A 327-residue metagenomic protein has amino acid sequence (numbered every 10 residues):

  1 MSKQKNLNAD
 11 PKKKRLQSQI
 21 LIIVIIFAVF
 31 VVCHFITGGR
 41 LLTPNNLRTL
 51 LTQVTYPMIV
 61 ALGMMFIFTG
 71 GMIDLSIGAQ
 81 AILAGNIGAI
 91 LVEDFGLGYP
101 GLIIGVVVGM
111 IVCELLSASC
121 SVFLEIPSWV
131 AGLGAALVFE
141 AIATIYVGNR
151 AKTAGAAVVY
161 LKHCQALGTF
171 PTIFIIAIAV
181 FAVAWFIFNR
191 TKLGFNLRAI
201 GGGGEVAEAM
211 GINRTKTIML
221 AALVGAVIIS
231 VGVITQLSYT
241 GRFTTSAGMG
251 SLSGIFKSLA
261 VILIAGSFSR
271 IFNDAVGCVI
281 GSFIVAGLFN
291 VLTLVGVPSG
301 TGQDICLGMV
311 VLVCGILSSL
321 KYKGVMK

Functional and structural regions predicted by a protein language model:
M1-F27, V31, A182, G202-K216 (+2 more regions): Cytosolic-side transmembrane-helix boundaries in multi-pass membrane proteins
F30-F35, P44-F95, C120-L124, L259-V276 (+1 more regions): Single transmembrane alpha-helix segments in multi-pass membrane proteins
G39-T49, G225-V261: Inter-helical junctions in multi-pass inner-membrane proteins, predominant in energy-converting antiporter-like
G96-A136, A179, G281, V285: Alpha-helical transmembrane segments within multi-pass membrane transporters and channels
G98-I103, V112-C113, L167-T244: Helix-loop-helix "hairpin" substructures at the membrane interface of multi-pass membrane proteins
L124, S128-R190, T240-G248: Transmembrane helix-bundle core of multi-pass membrane transporters and related energy-transducing complexes
S128-V130, F170-A177, I218, G250-I255 (+1 more regions): Loop-to-transmembrane alpha-helix initiation sites
T244-G308: Transmembrane alpha-helical segments in multi-pass inner-membrane proteins
